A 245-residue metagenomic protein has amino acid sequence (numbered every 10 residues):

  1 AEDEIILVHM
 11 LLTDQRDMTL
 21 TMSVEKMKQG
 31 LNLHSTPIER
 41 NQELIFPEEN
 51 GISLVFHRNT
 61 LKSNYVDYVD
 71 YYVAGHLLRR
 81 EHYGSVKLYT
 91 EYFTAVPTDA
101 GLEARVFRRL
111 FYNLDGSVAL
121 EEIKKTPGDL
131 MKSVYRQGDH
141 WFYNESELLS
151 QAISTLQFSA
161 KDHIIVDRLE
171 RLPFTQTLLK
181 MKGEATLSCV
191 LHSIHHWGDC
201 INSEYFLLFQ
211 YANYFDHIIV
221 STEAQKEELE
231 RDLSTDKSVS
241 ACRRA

Functional and structural regions predicted by a protein language model:
A1-F107, N113-D129: Long terminal accessory regions outside catalytic cores
F142, A152-L172: Short N-terminal targeting/anchoring amphipathic segment
Q151-S159, I194-H217: Membrane-proximal helix-turn-helix segments that form the acceptor-binding/catalytic region of lipid-linked
I164-R168, L208-S221, A245: Intrinsically disordered, low-complexity regulatory regions
R168, L179-W197: Active-site proximal beta-strand in glycosyltransferases
F174-K180, N202-Q210, E228-L233: A short acidic, amphipathic alpha-helical/loop segment
S193-I194, A224, A241-A245: Short beta-strand->alpha-helix junction loop in the catalytic core of nucleotide-activated group-transfer enzymes
F215-V239: A short, active-site helix/loop in glycosyltransferases that binds the activated sugar's phosphate group
